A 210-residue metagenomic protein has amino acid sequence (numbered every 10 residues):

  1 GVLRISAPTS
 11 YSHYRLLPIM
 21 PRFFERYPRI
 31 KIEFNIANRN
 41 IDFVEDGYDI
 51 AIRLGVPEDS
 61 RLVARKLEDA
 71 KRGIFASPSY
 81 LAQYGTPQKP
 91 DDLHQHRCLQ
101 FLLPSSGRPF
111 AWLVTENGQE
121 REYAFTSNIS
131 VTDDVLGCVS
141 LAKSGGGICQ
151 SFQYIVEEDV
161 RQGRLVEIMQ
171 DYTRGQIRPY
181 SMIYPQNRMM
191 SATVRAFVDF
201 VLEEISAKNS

Functional and structural regions predicted by a protein language model:
G1-V63: Central regulatory/effector-binding core of bacterial HTH transcription factors
R4-S6, A51, L99, C149 (+1 more regions): Short, well-ordered beta-strand segments
P8, S77, P185-Q186: Residue-level recognition of the GNAT/N-acetyltransferase active site
I19-R26, F200-K208: Generic non-transmembrane alpha-helical segments
P57-Q176, Y180-S181, A207-S210: C-terminal regulatory
F152, M189-E203: Short amphipathic alpha-helical coupling segments at ligand-binding clamshell hinges and other catalytic/signaling
P179-M189: A bilobed periplasmic-binding-protein/Venus flytrap-type ligand-binding module shared by bacterial periplasmic
